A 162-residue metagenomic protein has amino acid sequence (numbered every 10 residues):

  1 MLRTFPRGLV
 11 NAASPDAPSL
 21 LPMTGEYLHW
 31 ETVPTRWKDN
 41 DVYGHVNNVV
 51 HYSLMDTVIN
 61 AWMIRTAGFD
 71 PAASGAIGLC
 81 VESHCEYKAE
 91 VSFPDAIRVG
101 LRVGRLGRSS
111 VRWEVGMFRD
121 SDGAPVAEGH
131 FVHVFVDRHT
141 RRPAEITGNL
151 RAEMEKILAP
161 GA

Functional and structural regions predicted by a protein language model:
F5-G8, S14-E82, D137-A162: Hot-dog-fold acyl-thioester-processing enzymes
H29-E31, P125-G129: Short beta-strand segments
W37, V115-M117, H133: Generic short beta-strand
W62-V111, V126: Hydrophobic beta-strand-centered segment that forms part of the acyl-chain substrate-binding groove
S121-G123, H139: Solvent-exposed strand-loop boundary residues in beta-sheet-rich modules
G129-F131, T147: Short hydrophobic alpha-helix segments
